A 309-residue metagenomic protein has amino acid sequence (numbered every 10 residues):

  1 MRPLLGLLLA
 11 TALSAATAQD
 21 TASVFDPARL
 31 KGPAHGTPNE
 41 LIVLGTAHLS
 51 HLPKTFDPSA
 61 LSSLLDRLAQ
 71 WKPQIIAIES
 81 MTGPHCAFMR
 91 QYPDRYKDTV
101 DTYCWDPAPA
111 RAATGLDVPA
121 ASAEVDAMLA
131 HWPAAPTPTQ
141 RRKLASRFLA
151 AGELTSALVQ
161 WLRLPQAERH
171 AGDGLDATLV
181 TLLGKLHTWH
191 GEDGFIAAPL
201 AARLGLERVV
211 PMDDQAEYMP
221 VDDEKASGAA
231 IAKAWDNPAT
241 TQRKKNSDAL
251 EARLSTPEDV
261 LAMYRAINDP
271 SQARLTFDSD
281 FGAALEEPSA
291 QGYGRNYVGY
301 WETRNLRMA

Functional and structural regions predicted by a protein language model:
L8-A18: Hydrophobic h-region of N-terminal signal peptides that target proteins for export in Gram-negative bacteria
Q19-I42: N- or domain-start disorder-to-order transition segments that initiate the globular core
P38-L52, G174-L182, A290-Y293: Acidic/histidine-rich, surface-exposed loop or edge segments in extracytoplasmic proteins
L52-K54, P84-R90, M219-D222: Extracytoplasmic/secreted cell-surface and envelope-processing proteins
K72-I78: Proline-aspartate-enriched helix->loop->beta-strand connector
T99-L164, Q242-A283: Low-complexity, serine/threonine/proline-enriched polar segments
E168-S289: Extended, H/D-rich, highly charged conserved domains that either
Y300-A309: A short, acidic, amphipathic alpha-helical segment used as a generic capping/interface helix at domain edges
